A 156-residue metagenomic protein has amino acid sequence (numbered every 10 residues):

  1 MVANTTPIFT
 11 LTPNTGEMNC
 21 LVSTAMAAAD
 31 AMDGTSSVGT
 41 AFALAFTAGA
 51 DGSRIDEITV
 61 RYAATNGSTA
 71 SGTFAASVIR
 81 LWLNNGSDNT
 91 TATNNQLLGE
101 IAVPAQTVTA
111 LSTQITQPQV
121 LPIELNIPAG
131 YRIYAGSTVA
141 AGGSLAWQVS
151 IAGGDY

Functional and structural regions predicted by a protein language model:
M1-V38, T47-A50, D88, N126-Y156: C-terminal interaction-tip segments
G49-E57: Extended extracellular/luminal ectodomain segments enriched in beta-structured repeat modules
D56, S77-I79, G143-W147: Short beta-strand/loop motifs in extracellular/secreted proteins, especially within beta-sandwich accessory domains
I58-R61, I133-A135: Buried hydrophobic-core signal for structured, non-transmembrane domains
V60-A70: Short amphipathic, basic-aromatic surface patches that mediate peripheral association with negatively charged
Y62-A64, N85, G153-D155: Beta-strand elements of well-folded, non-transmembrane domains
S68-T90: Short, surface-exposed beta-strand/strand-loop-strand elements in extracellular ectodomains
T91-S150: Aromatic- and Gly/Pro-enriched, solvent-exposed loop/edge beta-strand patches characteristic of beta-rich domains
